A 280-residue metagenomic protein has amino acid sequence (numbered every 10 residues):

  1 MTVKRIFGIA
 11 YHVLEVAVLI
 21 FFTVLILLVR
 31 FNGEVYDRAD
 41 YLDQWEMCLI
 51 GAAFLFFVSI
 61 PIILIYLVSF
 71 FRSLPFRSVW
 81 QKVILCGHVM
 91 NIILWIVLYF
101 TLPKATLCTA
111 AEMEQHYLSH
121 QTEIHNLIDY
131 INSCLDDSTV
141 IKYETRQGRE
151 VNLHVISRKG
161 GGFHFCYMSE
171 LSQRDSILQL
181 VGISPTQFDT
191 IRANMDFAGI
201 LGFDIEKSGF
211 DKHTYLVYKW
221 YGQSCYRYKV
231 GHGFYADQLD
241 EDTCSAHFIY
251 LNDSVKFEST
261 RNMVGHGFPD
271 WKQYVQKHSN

Functional and structural regions predicted by a protein language model:
M1-A10, N280: Short, Lys/Arg-enriched, disordered terminal segments
V3-K4, F71-V83: Membrane-interface helix-boundary motifs at transmembrane edges
G8-V24: Alpha-helical transmembrane segments
H12-A17, F56-I60, K82-M90: Hydrophobic H-region at the start of alpha-helical membrane spans
I20-R72: Membrane-embedded alpha-helical segments of integral membrane proteins
A39-Y41, W95-I183: N-terminal export/targeting and maturation segments
S78-K104: Internal/C-terminal transmembrane anchor helices
G182-N280: Extracytoplasmic electrostatic interaction patches
